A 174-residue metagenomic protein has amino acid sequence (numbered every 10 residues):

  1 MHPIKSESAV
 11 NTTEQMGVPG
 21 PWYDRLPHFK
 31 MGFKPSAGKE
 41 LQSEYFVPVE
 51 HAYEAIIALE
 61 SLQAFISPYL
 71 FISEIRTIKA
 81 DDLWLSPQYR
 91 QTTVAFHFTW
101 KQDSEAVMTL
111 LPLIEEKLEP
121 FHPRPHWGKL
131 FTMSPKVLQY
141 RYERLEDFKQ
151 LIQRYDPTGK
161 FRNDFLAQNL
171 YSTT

Functional and structural regions predicted by a protein language model:
M1-T174: Noncatalytic alpha-helical scaffold of FAD-dependent oxidoreductases
